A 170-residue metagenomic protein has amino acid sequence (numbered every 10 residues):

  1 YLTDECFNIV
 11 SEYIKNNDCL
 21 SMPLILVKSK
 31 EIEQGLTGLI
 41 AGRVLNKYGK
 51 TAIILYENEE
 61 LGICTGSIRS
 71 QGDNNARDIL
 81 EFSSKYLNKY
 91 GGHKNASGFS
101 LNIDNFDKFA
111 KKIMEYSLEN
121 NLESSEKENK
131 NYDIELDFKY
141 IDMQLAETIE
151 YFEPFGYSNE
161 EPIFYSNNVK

Functional and structural regions predicted by a protein language model:
Y1-K111, N131, E135-L136: Hydrophobic helix-and-loop "lid/oligomerization" segment in the mid-to-C-terminal part of catalytic domains
Y116-K170: A contiguous loop/helix-start segment that scaffolds small-molecule binding in enzyme catalytic cores
